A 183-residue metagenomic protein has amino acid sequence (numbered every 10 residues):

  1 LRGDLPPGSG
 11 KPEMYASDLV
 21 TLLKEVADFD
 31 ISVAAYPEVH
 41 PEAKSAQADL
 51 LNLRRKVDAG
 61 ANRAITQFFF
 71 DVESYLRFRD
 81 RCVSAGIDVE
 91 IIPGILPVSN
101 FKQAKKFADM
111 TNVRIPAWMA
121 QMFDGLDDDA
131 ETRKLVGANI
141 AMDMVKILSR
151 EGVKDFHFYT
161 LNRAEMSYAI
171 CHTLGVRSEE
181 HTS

Functional and structural regions predicted by a protein language model:
L1, A34-H40, F69-F70, G94-V98 (+2 more regions): Active-site beta-loop-alpha junctions enriched in small/polar residues
L1-L23, A43-A48, F68-V83, R163-A169 (+1 more regions): Active-site-adjacent beta->alpha loops and helix N-cap segments on the catalytic face of soluble alpha/beta enzymes
L22-F29, A59, M144-D155: A structural motif corresponding to the C-terminal end of an alpha-helix and its immediate exit/capping segment
D30-A48, G125-N139: Active-site mouth loops of central-metabolism enzymes
K56, G60, P93, F156: Conserved, mostly hydrophobic/aromatic
G94-E151: Catalytic-face loop-and-helix region of soluble metabolic enzyme cores
E180-T182: Conserved small/polar residues in nucleotide/adenosyl-binding loops
